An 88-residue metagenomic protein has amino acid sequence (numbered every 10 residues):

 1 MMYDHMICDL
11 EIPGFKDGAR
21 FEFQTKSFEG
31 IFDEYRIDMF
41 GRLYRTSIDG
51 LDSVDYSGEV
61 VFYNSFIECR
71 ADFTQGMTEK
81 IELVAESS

Functional and structural regions predicted by a protein language model:
D4-S88: Domain-length accessory/inserted modules outside core catalytic folds
